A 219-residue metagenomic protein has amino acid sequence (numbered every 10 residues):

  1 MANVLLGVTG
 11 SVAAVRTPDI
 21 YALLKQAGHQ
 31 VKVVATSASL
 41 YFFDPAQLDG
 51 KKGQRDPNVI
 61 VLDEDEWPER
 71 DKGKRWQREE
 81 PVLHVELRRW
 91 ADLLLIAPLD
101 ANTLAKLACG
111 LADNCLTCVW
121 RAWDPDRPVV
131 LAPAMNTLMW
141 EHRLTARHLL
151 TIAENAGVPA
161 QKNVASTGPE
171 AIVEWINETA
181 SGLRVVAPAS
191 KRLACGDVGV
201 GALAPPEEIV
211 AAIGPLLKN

Functional and structural regions predicted by a protein language model:
M1-L131, M135-N219: A cross-family phosphate/adenosyl-ligand binding-site feature
